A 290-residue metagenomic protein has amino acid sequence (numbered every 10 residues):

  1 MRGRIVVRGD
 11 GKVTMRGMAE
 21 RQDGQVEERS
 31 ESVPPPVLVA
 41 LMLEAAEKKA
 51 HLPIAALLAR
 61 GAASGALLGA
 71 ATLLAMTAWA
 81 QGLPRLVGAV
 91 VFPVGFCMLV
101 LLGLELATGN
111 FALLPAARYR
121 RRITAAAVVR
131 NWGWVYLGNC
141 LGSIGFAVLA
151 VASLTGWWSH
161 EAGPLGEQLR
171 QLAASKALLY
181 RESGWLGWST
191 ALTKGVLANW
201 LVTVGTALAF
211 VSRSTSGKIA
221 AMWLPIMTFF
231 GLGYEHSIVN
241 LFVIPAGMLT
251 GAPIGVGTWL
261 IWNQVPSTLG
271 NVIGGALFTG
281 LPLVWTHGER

Functional and structural regions predicted by a protein language model:
G3-I5, G9-R290: Alpha-helical transmembrane segments and their helix-helix packing motifs
